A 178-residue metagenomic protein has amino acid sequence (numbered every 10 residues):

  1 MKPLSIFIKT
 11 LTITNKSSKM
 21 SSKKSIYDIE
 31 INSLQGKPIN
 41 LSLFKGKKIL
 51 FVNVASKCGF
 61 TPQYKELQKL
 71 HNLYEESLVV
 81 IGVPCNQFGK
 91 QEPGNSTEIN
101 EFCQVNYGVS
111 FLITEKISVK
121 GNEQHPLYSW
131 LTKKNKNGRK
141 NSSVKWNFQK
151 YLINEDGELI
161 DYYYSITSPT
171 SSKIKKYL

Functional and structural regions predicted by a protein language model:
F7-S42, P62, P126: N-terminal "domain-start" segment that seeds a small globular fold
S33, N53-K57: Amphipathic alpha-helical repeat scaffolds
K47-K48, K57, T61-N86, Q104-Y107: Conserved helix-turn-beta segment immediately C-terminal to the redox Cys motif in thioredoxin-like folds
N53, S77-N95, S110-G121: Thiol-based oxidoreductase modules, predominantly thioredoxin-like and allied folds used for disulfide exchange
T97-K145: Short, internal strand/loop/helix patches that form the active-site neighborhood or redox-interaction surface
S129, K134-L178: Thiol-/selenol-based redox modules, centered on thioredoxin-like and closely related oxidoreductase domains
